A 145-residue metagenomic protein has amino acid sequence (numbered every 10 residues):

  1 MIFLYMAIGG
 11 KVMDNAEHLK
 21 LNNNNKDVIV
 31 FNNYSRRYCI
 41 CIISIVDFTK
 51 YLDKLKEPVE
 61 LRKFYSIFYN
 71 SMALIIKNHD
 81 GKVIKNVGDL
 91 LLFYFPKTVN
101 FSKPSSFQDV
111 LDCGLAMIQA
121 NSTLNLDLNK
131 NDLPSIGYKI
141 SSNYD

Functional and structural regions predicted by a protein language model:
M1-V83: Juxtacatalytic helix/coil linker segments that couple regulatory or sensory modules to the catalytic cores
N32, K85, D132-P134: A generic structural signal for short, solvent-exposed coil/turn residues that cap or connect secondary-structure
S35-Y38, G88, S135-G137: A general secondary-structure signal for short beta-strands and their flanking turns/coil in non-transmembrane regions
C39-C41, L92, S141: Short glycine- and hydrophobic/aromatic-rich loop-to-beta-strand nucleating segment in the catalytic cores
S44, D89-L90, C113, A120: Amphipathic, well-ordered alpha-helical segments in soluble domains
V46, K82-V83, V87-V99, D145: Short acidic-rich active-site patches of cyclic nucleotide enzymes
Y51-K56, P96-V99, K103-P104: Short acidic, glycine/proline-rich loop/turn micro-motifs
K63-D80, V99-I140, Y144: Alpha-helical scaffold within the catalytic cores of cyclic-nucleotide enzymes
